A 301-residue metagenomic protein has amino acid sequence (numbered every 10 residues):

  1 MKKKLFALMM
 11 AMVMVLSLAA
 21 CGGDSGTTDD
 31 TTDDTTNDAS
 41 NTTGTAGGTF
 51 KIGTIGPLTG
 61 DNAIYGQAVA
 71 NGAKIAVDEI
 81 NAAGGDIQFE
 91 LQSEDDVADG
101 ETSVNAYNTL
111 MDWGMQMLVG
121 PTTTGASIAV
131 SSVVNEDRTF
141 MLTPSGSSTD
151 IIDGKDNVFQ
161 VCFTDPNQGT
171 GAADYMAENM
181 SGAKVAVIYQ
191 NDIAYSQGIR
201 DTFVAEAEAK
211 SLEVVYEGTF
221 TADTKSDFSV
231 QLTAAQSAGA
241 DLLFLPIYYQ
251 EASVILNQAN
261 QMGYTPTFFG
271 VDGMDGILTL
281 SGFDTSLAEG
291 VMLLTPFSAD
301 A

Functional and structural regions predicted by a protein language model:
M1-K51, A82-A83, D112: Short, low-complexity disordered leader/linker segments with a strong preference for bacterial N-terminal type II
T43, G47, A70-L91, E208-E213: Signal peptide-proximal N-terminal region of secreted/periplasmic/extracellular or secretory-lumen proteins
T45-A46, G53-G72, E94-E101, T123-G125 (+2 more regions): Extracytoplasmic "Venus flytrap"
T54, L110-T122, L142-P144, K184-Y189 (+3 more regions): Periplasmic-binding protein-like
I64-V69, A83-I152, F220-F228, Y249 (+1 more regions): Beta-alpha junction/loop-to-helix N-cap segments that form part of ligand/metal-binding clefts
S103, V161-K184, Q197, K225-S229 (+3 more regions): Hydrophobic alpha-helical segments within soluble ligand-binding/sensing domains
V158-T219, L242: An alpha-beta-alpha
A259-A301: Extracellular/periplasmic periplasmic-binding protein-like sensory domains
